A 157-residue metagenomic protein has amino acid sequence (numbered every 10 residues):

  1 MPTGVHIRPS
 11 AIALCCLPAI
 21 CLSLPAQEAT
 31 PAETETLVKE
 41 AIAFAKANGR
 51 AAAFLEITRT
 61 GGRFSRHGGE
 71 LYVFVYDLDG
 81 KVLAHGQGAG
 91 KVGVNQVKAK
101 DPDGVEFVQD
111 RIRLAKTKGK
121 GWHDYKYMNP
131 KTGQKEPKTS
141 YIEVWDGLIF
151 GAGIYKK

Functional and structural regions predicted by a protein language model:
P2-V5, C15-L17, C21-K157: N-terminal membrane-sensor/transducer module of prokaryotic signaling receptors
I12: Short helix-start
